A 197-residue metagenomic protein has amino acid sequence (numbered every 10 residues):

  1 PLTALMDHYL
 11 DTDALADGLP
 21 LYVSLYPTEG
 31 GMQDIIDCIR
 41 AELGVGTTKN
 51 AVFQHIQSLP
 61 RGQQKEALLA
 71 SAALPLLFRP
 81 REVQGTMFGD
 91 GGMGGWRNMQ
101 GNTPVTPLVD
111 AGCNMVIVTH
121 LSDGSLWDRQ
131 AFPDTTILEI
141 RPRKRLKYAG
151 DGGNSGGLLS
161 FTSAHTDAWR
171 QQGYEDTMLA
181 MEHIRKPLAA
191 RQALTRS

Functional and structural regions predicted by a protein language model:
P1-S197: Patatin-like phospholipase
